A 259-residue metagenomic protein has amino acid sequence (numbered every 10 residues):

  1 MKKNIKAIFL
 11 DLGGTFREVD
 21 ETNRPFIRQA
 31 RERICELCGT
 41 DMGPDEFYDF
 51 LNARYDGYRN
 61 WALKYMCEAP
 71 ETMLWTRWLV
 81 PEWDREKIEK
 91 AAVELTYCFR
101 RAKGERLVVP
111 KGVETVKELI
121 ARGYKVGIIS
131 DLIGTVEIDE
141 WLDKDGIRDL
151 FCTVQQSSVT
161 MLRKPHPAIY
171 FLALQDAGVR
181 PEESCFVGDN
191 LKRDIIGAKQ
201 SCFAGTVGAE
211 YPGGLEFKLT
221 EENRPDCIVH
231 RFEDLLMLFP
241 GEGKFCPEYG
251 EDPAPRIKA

Functional and structural regions predicted by a protein language model:
M1-I8, E18-E21, M42-D45, V113 (+3 more regions): Asp-based, Mg2+/Mn2+-dependent phosphohydrolase catalytic module
K2-P110, E114-K117, A121-R122: N-terminal helical cap/lid subdomain that shapes the substrate entry/recognition surface in HAD-like hydrolases
